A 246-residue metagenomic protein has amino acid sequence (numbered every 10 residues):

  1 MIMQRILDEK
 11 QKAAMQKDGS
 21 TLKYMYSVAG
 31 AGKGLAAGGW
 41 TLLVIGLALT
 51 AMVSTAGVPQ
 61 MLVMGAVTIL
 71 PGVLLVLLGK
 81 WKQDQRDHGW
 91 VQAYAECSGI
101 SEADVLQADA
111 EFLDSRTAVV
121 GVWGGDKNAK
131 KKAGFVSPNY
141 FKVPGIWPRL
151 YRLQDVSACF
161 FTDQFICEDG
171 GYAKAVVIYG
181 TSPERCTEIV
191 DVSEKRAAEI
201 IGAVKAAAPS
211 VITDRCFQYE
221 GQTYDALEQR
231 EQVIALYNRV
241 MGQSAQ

Functional and structural regions predicted by a protein language model:
M1-G32: Cytosolic juxtamembrane N-terminal segments of multi-pass membrane proteins
I2-R5, K80-V136: Anionic N-terminal interaction surfaces
M25-D87: Alpha-helical transmembrane spans
Y26, K142-P144: Short beta-strand segments that buttress and anchor functional surface loops
Q92, L150-Q154, C186-V192: Short amphipathic beta-strand/extended segments with alternating polar/hydrophobic composition
N128-S137, R149-Y151, I178-G180: Short, exposed beta-strand/loop patches in secreted or surface proteins that constitute
F141, L150-I166: Phosphoinositide-dependent membrane-docking surfaces
F160-Q246: Acidic, Ser/Thr- and proline-rich intrinsically disordered linker/docking segments of eukaryotic scaffolds
